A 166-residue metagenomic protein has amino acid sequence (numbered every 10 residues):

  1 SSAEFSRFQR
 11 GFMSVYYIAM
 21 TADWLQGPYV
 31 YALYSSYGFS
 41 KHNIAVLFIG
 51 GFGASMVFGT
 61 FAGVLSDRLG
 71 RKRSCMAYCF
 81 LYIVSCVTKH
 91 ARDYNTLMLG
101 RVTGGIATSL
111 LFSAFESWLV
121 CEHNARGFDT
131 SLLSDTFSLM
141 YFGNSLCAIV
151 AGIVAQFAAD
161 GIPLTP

Functional and structural regions predicted by a protein language model:
S1-M13, Y17, L164: Eukaryotic N-terminal low-complexity, Ser/Thr- and Lys/Arg-rich leader segments that predominantly function as
S2-S6, Y37-G38, T88-H90, D129: Helix-boundary and loop/linker segments of multi-pass membrane transporters
G11-A32, I44-V64, Y78, T96-D160: Substrate-agnostic recognition of the 12-TM MFS/MFS-like secondary transporter fold
S35-N43, L164-T165: Short extramembrane helix-to-coil loop segments that connect adjacent transmembrane helices in Major
Y37, D67-R68, H90, A159-G161: Membrane-helix boundary and inter-helical linker elements of multi-pass secondary transporters
S55-D93: Conserved MFS/SLC helix-loop-helix module at the cytosolic interface between two early adjacent transmembrane helices
H90-T96, P163-L164: Transmembrane helix interruption/hinge and helix-loop junction motifs
